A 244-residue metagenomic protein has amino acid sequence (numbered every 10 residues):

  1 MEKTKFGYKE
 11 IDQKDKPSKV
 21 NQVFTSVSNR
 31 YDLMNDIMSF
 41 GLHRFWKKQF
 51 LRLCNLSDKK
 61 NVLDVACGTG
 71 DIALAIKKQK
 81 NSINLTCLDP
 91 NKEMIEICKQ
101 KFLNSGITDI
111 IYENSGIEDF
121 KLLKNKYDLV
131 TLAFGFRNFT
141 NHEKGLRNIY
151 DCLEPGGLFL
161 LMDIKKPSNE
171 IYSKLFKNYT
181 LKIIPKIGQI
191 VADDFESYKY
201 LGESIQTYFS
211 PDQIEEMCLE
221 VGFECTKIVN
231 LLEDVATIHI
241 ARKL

Functional and structural regions predicted by a protein language model:
M1-N21: N-terminal auxiliary segments of SAM/dcSAM-dependent transferases
K19, M162-M217, V221, K227: C-terminal alpha-helical "lid/dimerization" subdomain adjacent to the S-adenosyl-L-methionine
L33, F40-K60, A75: Conserved alpha-helix/loop element of class I SAM-dependent methyltransferases that forms part of the SAM/SAH-binding
N61-F120: Class I SAM-dependent methyltransferase SAM/SAH-binding core
E118-V130: A short acidic, Gly/Pro-enriched loop at the edge of an enzyme's catalytic core that lines a small-molecule cofactor
D128-H142: A short SAM/SAH-binding and catalytic strip from SAM-dependent methyltransferases
E143-L158: A short glycine-rich, Lys/Arg-flanked "PGG" loop and its adjoining helix->strand segment in the class I
E215, G222-L244: Core SAM-dependent methyltransferase catalytic element
